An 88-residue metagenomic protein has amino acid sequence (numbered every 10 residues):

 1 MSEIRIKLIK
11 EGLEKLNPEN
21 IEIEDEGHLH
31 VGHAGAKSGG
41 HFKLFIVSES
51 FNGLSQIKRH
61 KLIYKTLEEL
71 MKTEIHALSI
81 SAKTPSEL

Functional and structural regions predicted by a protein language model:
M1-L88: N-terminal, polar/charged subdomain of small-to-medium soluble alpha/beta proteins
